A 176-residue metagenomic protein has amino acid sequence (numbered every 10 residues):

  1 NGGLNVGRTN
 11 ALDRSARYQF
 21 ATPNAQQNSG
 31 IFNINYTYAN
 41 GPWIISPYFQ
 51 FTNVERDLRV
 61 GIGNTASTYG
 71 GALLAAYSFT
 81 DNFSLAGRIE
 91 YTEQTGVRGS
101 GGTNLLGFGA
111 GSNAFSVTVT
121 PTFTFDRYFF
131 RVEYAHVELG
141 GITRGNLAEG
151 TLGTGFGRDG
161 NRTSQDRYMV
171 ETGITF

Functional and structural regions predicted by a protein language model:
G2-G3, R8-F176: Outer-membrane beta-barrel pore domains
